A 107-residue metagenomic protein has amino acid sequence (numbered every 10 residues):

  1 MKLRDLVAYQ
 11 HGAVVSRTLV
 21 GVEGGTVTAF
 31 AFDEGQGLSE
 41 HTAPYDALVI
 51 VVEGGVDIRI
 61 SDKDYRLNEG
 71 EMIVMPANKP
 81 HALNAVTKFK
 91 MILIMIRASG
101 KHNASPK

Functional and structural regions predicted by a protein language model:
M1-G24, A104-K107: A short, N-terminal "cap"/entry segment at the start of jelly-roll beta-barrel domains of the cupin/DSBH fold
A13, T26-A43: Conserved short histidine dyad/triad with adjacent acidic residue
T26, G55-D57, D64, P80 (+1 more regions): Structural motif
A31-D33, A43-I58: Short, conserved beta-strand element in jelly-roll/cupin
L38-E40, I58-R59, M75, P80-V86: Short beta-strand His + acidic residue motifs that chelate non-heme Fe in jelly-roll/DSBH and cupin folds
V52-E53, N68-E69, T87: A cytosolic small-molecule/anion-sensing beta-strand core signal
D62-A77: Short acidic-glycine-tyrosine-enriched beta hairpin
A77-K101: Ligand-binding loop in jelly-roll beta-barrel domains
